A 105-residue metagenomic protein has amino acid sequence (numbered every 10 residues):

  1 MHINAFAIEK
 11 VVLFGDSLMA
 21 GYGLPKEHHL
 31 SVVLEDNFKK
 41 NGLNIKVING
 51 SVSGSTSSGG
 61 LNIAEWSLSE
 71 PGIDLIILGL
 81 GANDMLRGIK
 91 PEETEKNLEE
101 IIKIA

Functional and structural regions predicted by a protein language model:
I3-S53, I63-G72: Serine-esterase "nucleophile elbow" of acetyl-processing enzymes
S17-A20, V52-S57, A82-R87, E93: Solvent-exposed loop/turn segments at secondary-structure junctions within structured extracellular/periplasmic domains
L43, L61-A105: Alpha-helical cap/lid subdomain in secreted, periplasmic, or secretory-pathway luminal O-acyl-processing enzymes
